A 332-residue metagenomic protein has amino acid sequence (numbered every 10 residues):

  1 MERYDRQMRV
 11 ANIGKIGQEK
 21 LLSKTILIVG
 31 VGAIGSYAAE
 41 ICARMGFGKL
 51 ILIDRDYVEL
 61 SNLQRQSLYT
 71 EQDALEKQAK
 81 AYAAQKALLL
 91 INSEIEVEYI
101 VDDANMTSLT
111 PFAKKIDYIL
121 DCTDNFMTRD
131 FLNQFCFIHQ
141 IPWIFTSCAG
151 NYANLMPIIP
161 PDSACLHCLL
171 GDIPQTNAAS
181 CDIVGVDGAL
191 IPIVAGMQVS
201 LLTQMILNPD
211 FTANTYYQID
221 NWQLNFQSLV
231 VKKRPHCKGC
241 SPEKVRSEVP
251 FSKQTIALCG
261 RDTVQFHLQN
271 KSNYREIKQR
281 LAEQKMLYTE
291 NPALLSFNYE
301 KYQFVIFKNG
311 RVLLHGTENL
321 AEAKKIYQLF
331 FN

Functional and structural regions predicted by a protein language model:
M1-N332: Adenine nucleotide-associated cytosolic modules
